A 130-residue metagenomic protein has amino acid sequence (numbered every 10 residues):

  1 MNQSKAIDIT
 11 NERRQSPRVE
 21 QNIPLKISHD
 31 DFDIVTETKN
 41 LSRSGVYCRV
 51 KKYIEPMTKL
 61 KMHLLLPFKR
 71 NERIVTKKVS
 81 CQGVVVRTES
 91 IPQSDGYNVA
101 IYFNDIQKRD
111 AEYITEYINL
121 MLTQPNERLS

Functional and structural regions predicted by a protein language model:
M1-L41, R49-K51, N119-S130: N-terminal helix initiation/capping motif
N2-Q3, P92-S130: C-terminal output/interaction extensions
E20, D33, R73-Q82: Short coil-to-beta-strand transition motifs
D30, R43, T88-Q93: Short, conserved beta-turn/loop elements at beta-strand boundaries and strand-helix junctions
T38, G83-V85: Conserved hydrophobic positions within beta-strands
Y53, L65-K69: Short, charged beta-turn/beta-strand-edge "cap" motif at the junction between a beta-strand and an adjacent loop
